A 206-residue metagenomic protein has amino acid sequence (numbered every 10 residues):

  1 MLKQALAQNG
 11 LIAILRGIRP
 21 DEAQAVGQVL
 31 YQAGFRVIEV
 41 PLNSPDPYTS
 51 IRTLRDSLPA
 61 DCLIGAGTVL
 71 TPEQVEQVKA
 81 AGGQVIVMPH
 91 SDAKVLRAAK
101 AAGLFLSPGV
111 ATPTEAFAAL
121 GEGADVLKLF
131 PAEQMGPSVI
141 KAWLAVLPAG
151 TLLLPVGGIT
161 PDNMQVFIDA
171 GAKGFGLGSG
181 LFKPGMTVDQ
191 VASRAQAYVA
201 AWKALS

Functional and structural regions predicted by a protein language model:
M1-Q84, S91, A101, G121 (+2 more regions): Conserved N-terminal beta1-alpha1 strand-loop-helix module at the mouth
A5, A60-C62, L104, L152-L153 (+1 more regions): Short, flexible coil/turn micro-motifs enriched in small/turn-prone residues
L11-L15, I38-V40, I64-G67, I86-V87 (+4 more regions): Hydrophobic faces of well-ordered beta-strands that scaffold small-molecule active sites in alpha/beta enzyme cores
F35, A124, G171-G174: Conserved acetyl-CoA-binding loop of GNAT-fold acetyltransferases
S50-I51, D56, P72, E76 (+5 more regions): Short loop-to-alpha-helix "cap/lid" segments that border enzyme active sites across diverse enzyme classes
V85-V95, L129-G136, A170-R194: Glycine-rich phosphate-binding active-site loops on the catalytic face of alpha/beta enzymes
